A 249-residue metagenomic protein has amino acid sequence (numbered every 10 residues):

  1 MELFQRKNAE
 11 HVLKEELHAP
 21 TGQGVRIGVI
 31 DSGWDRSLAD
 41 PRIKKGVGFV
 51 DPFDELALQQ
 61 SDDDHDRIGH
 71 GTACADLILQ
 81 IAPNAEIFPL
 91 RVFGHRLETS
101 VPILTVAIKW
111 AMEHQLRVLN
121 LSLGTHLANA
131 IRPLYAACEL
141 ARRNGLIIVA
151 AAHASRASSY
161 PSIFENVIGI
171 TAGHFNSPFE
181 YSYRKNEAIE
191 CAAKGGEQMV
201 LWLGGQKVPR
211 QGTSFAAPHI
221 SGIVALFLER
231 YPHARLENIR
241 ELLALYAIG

Functional and structural regions predicted by a protein language model:
M1-R6, H11-L13, M112, L116-L121 (+2 more regions): C-terminal subdomain of the subtilisin-like protease fold in secreted/lumenal serine endopeptidases
E2-A85, G204: Active-site core segment of subtilase-fold serine proteases
E16-G22, E98-N120, A130-L146, R156-G169 (+1 more regions): Mature extracellular/periplasmic domains of secretome proteins
D31, S159-E229, H233: Extracellular S/T/G-rich loop segment that most often corresponds to the catalytic His/Ser-adjacent loop
W34-D35, H95, T125-A128, H153-A157 (+2 more regions): Solvent-exposed loop/turn segments at secondary-structure junctions within structured extracellular/periplasmic domains
Q60-H126, R230-Y231, L245-A247: Subtilisin-like peptidase catalytic core
D63-T72, H153, V208-I220: Gly/Ser-rich catalytic serine loop of serine hydrolases
I148-A152: Short beta-strand elements of ligand-binding domains
